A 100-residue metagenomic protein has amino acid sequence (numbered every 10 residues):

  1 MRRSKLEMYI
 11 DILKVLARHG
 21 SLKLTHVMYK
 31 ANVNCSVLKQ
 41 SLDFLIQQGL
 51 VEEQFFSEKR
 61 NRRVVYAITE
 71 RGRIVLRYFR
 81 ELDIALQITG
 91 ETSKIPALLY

Functional and structural regions predicted by a protein language model:
M1-D11: Short alpha-helical segments that sit at the start of domains
R2, V33-Q47, E53: Short amphipathic alpha-helical interaction segments
D11, V15-H19: Short amphipathic alpha-helical elements of helix-turn-helix/winged-helix folds
S21-K30: Short acidic, hydrophobic short linear motifs in intrinsically disordered regions
E52-E58: Short Lys/Arg-enriched helix C-cap and helix-to-coil transition segments that create basic nucleic-acid-contact patches
E58-Y78: Basic, amphipathic "hinge/linker" alpha-helix immediately C-terminal to the N-terminal HTH DNA-binding motif
I74-Y100: Amphipathic alpha-helical dimerization/coiled-coil segments that flank or bridge DNA-binding/regulatory modules
